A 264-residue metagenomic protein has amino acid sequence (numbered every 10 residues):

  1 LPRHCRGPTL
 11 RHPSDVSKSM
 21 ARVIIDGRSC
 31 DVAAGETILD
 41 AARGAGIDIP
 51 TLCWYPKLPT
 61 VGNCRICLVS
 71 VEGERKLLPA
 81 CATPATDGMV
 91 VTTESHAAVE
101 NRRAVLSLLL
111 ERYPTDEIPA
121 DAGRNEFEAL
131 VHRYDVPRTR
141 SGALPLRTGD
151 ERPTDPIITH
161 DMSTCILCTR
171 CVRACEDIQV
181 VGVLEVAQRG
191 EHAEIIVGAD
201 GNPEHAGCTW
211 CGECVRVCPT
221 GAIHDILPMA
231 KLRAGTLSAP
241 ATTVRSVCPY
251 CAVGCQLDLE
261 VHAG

Functional and structural regions predicted by a protein language model:
R11-G35, L227-A230: Generic start-of-chain signal for non-secretory N-termini
I25-R28, E72-G73, H262: Short strand-turn-strand beta-turns centered on an Asx-Gly dipeptide
C30-D87, N101: N-terminal cofactor/phosphate-binding cores enriched in small/glycine residues, especially glycine-rich loops such as
R65, E74-W210, V215-R216, T220-V247 (+1 more regions): Fe-S ferredoxin-like electron-transfer domains and their immediately adjacent linker/connector regions across
V69, L257-V261: Short beta-strand elements
R245-C255: Conserved catalytic-core segments of large NTP-driven translation/proteostasis enzymes
